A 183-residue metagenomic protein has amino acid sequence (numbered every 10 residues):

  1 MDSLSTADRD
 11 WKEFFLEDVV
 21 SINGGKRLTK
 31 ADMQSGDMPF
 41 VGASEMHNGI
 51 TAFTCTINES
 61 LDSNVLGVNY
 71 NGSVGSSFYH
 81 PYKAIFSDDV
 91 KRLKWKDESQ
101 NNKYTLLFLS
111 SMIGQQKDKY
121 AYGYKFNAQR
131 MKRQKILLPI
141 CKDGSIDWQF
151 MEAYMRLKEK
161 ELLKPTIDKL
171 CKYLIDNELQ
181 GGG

Functional and structural regions predicted by a protein language model:
M1-K26, D32-H47, K142-G183: Non-catalytic DNA-recognition/assembly elements of restriction-modification systems
E17-K135: DNA target-recognition domains and sequence-specific DNA-contacting regions of bacterial/archaeal
K96-S99, I140-G144: A generic structural motif
K135-L137, L157: Residues within well-ordered beta-strands of beta-sheet-rich folds
